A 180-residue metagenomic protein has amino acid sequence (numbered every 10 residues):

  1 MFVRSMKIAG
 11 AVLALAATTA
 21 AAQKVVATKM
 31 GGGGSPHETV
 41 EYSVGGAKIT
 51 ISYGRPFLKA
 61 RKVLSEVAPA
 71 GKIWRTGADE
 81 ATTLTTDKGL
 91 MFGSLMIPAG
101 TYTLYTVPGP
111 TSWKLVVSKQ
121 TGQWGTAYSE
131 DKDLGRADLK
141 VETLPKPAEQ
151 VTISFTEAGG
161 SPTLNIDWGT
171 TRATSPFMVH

Functional and structural regions predicted by a protein language model:
M1, A22-Q23: Absolute protein N-terminus
M1-G10: Bacterial N-terminal signal peptides that target proteins for export
M6, P98-G100, Y105-P108, T152-G160: Short, surface-exposed loop and linker segments with low hydrophobicity and enrichment for Pro/Ser/Thr
L13: Structured alpha-helical
A17-T19: N-terminal signal peptide c-region/cleavage motif recognized by signal peptidases
Q23-K72, T121-H180: Primarily secretory-pathway and cell-envelope proteins
I73-Q123: Mid-length scaffold segments of soluble, non-membrane domains
